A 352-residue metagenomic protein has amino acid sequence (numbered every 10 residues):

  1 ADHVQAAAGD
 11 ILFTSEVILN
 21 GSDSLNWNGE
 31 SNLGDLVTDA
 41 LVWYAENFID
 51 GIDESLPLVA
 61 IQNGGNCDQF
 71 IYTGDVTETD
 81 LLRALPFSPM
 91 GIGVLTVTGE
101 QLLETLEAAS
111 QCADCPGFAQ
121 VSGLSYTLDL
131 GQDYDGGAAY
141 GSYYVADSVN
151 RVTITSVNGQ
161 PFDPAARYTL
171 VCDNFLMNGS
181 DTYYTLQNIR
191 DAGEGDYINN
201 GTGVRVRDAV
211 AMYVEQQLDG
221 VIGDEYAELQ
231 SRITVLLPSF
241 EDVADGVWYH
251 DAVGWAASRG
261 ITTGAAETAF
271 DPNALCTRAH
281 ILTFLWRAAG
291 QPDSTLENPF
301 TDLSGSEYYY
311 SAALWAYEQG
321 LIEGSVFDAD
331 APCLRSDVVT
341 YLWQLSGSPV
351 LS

Functional and structural regions predicted by a protein language model:
A1-P238: Catalytic centers of hydrolytic enzymes
A6-A7, W255, G264: Residue-level detector of intrinsically disordered, flexible termini and proteolytic processing junctions
G34-T38, V42, G99-E107, R207 (+7 more regions): Extracytoplasmic/secreted envelope proteins and their assembly/folding machinery, especially bacterial periplasmic
I71-T73, E107-A109, D114, A138-Y140 (+9 more regions): Generic alpha-helix signal with a bias toward terminal, lower-confidence helices and secondary-structure junctions
L237-H250, T263-S311, E318-S336, Q344-S352: Feature responds to low-complexity, polar/acidic, surface-exposed segments characteristic of secreted/exported proteins
